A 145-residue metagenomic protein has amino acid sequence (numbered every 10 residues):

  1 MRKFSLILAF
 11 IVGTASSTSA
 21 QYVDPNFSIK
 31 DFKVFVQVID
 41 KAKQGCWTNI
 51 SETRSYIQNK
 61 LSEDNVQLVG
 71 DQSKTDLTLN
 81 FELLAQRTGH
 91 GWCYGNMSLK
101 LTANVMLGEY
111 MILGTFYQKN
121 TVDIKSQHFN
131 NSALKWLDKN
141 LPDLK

Functional and structural regions predicted by a protein language model:
F4-S16: Sec-dependent N-terminal signal peptides
T18-S55, P142-D143: A structural "domain/chain start" motif
Y22-P25, L107-K145: C-terminal/domain-edge helix-coil "capping" segments
D64-L68, Q72-Q127: Surface-exposed short loop/turn segments
